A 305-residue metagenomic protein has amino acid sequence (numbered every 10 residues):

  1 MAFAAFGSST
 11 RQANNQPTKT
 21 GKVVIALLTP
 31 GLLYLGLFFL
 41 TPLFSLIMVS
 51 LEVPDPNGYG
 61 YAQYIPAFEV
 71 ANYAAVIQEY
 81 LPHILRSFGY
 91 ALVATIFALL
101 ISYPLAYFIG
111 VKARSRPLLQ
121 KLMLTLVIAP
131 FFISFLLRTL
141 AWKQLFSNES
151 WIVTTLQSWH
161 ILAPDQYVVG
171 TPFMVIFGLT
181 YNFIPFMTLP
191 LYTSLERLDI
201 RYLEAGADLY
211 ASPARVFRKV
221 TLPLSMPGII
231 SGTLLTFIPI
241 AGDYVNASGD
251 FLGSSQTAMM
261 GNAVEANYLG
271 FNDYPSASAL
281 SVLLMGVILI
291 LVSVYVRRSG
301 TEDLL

Functional and structural regions predicted by a protein language model:
M1-M48, F108, K121-V127: N-terminal signal-anchor/first transmembrane alpha helix
A2-R11, N15, I109, Y192-L203 (+2 more regions): C-terminal transmembrane helix and the adjacent membrane-cytosol boundary/short C-terminal tail of inner/organellar
N15-T18, V93-V127, Q144, S293-R297: Transmembrane-helix boundary motif in ABC transporter permease subunits
P17-V24, G58, V70-E79, Y244-R297 (+1 more regions): Interhelical loop and adjacent transmembrane-helix boundary motif in polytopic membrane transport permeases
I25-L28, L105-W142, L203-E204, F217 (+1 more regions): Cytoplasmic-entry segments and transmembrane alpha-helices of multi-pass inner-membrane transporters
P30-L33, F39, Y181-S194, L198-I200 (+2 more regions): Transmembrane alpha-helices
F39-Y80, L145, E149-S150, F251-S255 (+1 more regions): Short membrane-interfacial helix/loop motifs at transmembrane-helix boundaries
L119, T139-T180, A214, A247-Q256: Membrane-interfacial helix termini and adjacent extracytoplasmic/periplasmic loops of multi-pass transporters
